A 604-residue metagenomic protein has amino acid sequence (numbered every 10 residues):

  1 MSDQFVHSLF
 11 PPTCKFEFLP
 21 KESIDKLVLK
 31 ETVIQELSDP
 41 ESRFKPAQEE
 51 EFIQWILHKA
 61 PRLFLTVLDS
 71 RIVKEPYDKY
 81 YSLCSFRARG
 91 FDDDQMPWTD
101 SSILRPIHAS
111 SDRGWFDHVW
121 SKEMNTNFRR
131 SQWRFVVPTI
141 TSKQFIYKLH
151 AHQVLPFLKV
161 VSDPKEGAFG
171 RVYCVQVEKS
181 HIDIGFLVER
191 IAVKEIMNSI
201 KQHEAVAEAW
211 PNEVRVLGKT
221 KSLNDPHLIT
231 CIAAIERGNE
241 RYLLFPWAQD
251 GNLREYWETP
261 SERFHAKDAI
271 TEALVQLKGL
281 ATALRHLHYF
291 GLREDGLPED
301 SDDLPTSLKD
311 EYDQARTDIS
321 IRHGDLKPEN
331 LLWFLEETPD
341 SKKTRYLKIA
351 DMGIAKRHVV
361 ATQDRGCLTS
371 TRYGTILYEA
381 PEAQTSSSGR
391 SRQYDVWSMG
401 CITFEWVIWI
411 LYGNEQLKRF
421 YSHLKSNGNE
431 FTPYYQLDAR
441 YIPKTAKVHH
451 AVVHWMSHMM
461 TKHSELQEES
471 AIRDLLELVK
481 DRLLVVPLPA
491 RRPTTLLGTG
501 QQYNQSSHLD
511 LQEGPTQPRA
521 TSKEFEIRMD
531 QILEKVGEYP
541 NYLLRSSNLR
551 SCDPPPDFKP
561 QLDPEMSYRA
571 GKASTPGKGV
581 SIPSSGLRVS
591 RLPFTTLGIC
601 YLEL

Functional and structural regions predicted by a protein language model:
M1-L187, E538-Y542, D553-F558, D563-K572 (+2 more regions): Non-catalytic localization/regulatory regions flanking kinase domains
A168-R215: ATP-binding glycine-rich loop module of kinase domains
T230-R241: Short beta-strand micro-motifs within the conserved protein kinase catalytic domain, predominantly in the N-lobe
A248-S261: Structural motif in protein kinase domains
P260-G279: Activation segment of protein kinase catalytic domains, centered on the conserved DFG
H288-K342: Catalytic-loop of the protein kinase fold
T317-D318, G324-L377: Activation segment/activation loop of eukaryotic-type protein kinase catalytic domains
A383-L466: Conserved C-lobe activation region of Hanks-type protein kinase-like domains
